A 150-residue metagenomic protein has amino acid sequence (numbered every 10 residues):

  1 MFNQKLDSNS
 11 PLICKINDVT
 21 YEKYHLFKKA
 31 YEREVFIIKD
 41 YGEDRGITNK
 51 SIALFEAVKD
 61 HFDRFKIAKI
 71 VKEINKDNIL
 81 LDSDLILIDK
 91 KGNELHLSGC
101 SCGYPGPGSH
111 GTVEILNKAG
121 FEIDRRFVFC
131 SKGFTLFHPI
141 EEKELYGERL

Functional and structural regions predicted by a protein language model:
M1-K5: N-terminal acidic, proline/glycine-rich, low-complexity intrinsically disordered segments
C14, C100-C102, C130: Generic recognition of cysteine residues
C14-K15, G108: Short, positively charged and aromatic/hydrophobic N-terminal segments
I16-N75: Glycine-rich short-loop/terminal segments
D60-I86, K90-K91, P105: Amphipathic, interaction-prone secondary-structure segments
N78, K90-G120: Acidic, low-complexity, intrinsically disordered interaction modules
I115-L150: Mixed-charge, Lys/Arg-enriched low-complexity segments
